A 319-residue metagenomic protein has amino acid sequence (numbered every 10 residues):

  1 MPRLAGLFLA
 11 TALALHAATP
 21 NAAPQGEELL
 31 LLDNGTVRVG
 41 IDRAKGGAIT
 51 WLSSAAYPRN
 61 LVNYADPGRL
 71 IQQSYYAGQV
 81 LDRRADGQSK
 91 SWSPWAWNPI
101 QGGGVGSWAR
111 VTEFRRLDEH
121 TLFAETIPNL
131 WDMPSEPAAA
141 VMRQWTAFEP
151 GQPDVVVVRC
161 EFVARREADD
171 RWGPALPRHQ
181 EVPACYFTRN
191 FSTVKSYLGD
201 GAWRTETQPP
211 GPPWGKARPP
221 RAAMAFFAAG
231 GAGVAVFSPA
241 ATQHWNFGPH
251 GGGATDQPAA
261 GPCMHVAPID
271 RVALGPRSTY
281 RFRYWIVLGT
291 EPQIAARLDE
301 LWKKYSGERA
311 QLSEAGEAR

Functional and structural regions predicted by a protein language model:
A5-H16: Bacterial N-terminal signal peptides
T19-V37, A44, P220-R319: Beta-strand-rich recognition/accessory modules
P20, P24, R84-Q152, E167-D169: Extended, loop-rich substrate-binding clefts of extracytoplasmic carbohydrate-active enzymes
E28-F114: Solvent-exposed N-terminal domain segments of exported/luminal and surface proteins
T36, E119-F123, V141, V155-R159 (+1 more regions): Intrinsic-disorder/low-complexity, polar/charged segments enriched in Ser/Thr/Lys/Arg/Asp/Glu/Gln
S53, Q152-D200: Acidic (Asp/Glu-rich), glycine- and aromatic
E125-I127, W145, R159-V163, R283-V287: Residue-level recognition of well-ordered beta-strand positions that form the cores of beta-sheet-rich folds across
D169, V182-H244: Active-site/ligand-binding surface loops and adjacent short beta/alpha elements that line catalytic pockets across
